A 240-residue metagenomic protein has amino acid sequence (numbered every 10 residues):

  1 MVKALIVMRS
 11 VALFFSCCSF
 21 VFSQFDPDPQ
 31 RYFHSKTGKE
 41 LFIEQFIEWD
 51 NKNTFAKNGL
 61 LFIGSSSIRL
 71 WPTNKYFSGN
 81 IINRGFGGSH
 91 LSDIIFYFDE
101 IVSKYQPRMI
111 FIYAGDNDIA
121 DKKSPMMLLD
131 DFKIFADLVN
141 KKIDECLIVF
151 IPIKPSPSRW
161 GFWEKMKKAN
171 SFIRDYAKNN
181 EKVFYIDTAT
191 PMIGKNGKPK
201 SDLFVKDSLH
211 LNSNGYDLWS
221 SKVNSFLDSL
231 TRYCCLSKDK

Functional and structural regions predicted by a protein language model:
M1-D26: Bacterial Sec-dependent N-terminal signal peptides
D26-I134, P157-K167: Conserved SGNH/GDSL esterase-like catalytic core that processes O-acyl groups on lipids and polysaccharides
K52-N53, P72-N74, N140, D175 (+1 more regions): Short secondary-structure boundary/capping segments
G64, P152, A189: Active-site beta-alpha turn of Rossmann-fold NAD(P)-dependent dehydrogenases/reductases
D99, S103-Q106, G115, D137-D144 (+5 more regions): Sec-exported extracytoplasmic/periplasmic mature domains
Y113, I151-P152: Alpha/beta-hydrolase-fold catalytic nucleophile elbow
L129-I151, K168, F172-V183, D187: Charged, glycine-enriched surface loops/patches that mediate electrostatic binding to polyanionic ligands
P157-K240: Catalytic His-Asp segment of secreted/periplasmic serine-dependent ester chemistry enzymes
